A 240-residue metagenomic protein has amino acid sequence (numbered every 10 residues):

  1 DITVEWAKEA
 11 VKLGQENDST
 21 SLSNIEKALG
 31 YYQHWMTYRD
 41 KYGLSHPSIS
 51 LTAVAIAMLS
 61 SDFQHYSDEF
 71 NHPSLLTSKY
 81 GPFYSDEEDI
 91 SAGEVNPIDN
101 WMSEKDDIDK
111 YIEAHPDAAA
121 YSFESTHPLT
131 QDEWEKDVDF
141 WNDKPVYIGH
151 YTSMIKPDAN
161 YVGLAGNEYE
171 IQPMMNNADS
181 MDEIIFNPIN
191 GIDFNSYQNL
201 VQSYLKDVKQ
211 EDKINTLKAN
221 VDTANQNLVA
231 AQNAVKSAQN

Functional and structural regions predicted by a protein language model:
D1-D86, Y151, K156-E168: Short, well-ordered surface patches within globular domains
L59, P73, T77, Y121-E124 (+3 more regions): Intrinsically disordered, low-complexity segments enriched in Ser/Pro/Gly/Ala and basic residues
S78-I185: A well-ordered secondary-structure block
G166-K213: Non-catalytic cell-wall polysaccharide-engagement segments
Y197-N240: Long, non-membrane, amphipathic alpha-helices that form coiled-coils
